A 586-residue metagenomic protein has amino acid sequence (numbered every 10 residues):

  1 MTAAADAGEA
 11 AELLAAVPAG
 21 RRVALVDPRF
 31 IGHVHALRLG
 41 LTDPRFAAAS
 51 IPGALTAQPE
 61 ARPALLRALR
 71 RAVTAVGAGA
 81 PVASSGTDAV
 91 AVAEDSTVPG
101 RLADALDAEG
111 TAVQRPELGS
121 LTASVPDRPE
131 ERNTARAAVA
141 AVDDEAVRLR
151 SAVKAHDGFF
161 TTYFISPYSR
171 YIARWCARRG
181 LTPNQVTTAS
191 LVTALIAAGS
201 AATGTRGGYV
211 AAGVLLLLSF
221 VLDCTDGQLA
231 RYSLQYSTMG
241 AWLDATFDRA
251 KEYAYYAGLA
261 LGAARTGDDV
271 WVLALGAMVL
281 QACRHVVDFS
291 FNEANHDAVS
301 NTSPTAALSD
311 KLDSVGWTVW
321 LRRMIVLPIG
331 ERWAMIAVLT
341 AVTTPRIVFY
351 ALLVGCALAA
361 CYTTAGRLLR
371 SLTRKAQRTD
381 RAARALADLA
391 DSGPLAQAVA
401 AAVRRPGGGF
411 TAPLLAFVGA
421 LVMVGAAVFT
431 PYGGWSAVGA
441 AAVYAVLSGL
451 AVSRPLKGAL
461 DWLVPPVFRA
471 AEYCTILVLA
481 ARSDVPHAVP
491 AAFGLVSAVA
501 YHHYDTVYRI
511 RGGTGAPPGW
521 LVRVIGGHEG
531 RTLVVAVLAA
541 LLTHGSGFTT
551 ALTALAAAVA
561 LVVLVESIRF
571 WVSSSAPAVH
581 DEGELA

Functional and structural regions predicted by a protein language model:
M1-L14: N-terminal glycine-rich phosphate-binding loop and ensuing alpha1 helix
E12-Q58: Conserved beta-loop-beta/alpha segment of the NTase-like Rossmann-fold superfamily that binds/positions NTPs
A48-R170, F247-A586: A feature for the membrane-embedded catalytic helix bundles of lipid/isoprenoid biosynthetic enzymes
Y163, T205, Y209, L216 (+6 more regions): Alpha-helix capping and helix-loop boundary segments enriched in small/acidic/polar residues
R170-A177, G227, R231-L234, A241 (+3 more regions): Short amphipathic alpha-helical coupling elements at transmembrane boundaries
C176-L181, K457: Membrane interfacial helix-start motif at the N-side
P183-M239, G434-A445, A551-L555: Membrane-embedded alpha-helical segments that form the functional core of polytopic membrane enzymes, especially those
